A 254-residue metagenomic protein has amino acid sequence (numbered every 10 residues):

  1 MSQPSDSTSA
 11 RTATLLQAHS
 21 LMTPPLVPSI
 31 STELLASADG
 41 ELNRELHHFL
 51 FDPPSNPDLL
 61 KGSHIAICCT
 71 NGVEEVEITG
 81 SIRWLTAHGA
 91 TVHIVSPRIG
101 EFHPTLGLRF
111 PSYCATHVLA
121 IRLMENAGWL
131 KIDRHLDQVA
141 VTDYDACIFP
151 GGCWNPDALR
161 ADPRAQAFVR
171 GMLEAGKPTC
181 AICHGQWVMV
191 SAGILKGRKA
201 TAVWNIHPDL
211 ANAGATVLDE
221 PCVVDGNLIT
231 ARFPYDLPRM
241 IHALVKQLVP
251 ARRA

Functional and structural regions predicted by a protein language model:
S2-A175, W187-K199, H207-A254: Extended, subdomain-level signal for the structured scaffold at the beginning of enzyme domains
T179-C180, A200: A short beta-strand/loop micro-motif in the catalytic core of glycosyltransferases that engages the nucleotide-sugar
A181-G185: Short, thiol/selenol-centered motifs that function as redox-active sites or metal-ligating centers
